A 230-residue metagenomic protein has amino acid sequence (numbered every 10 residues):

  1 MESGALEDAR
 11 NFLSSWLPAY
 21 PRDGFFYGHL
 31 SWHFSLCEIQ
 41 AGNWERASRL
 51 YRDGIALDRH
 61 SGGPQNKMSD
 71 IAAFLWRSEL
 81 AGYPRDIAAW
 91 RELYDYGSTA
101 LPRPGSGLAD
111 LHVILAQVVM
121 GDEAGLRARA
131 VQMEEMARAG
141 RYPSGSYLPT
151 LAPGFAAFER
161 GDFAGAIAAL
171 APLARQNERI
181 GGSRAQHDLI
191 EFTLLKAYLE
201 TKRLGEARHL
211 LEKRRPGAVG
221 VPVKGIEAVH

Functional and structural regions predicted by a protein language model:
M1-A41: Internal metal/ion-chelating core segments
F34-H230: Helix-coil-helix junctions within alpha-helical repeat/solenoid scaffolds
